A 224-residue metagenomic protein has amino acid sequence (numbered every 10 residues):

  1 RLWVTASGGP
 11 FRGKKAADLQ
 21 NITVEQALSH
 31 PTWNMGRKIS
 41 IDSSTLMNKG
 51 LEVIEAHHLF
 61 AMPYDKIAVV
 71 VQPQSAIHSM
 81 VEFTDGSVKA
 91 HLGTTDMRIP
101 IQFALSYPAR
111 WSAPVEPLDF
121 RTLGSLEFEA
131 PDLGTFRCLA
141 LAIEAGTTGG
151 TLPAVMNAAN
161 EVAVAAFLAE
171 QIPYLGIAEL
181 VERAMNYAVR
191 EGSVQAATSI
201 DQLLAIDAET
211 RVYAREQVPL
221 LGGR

Functional and structural regions predicted by a protein language model:
R1-R224: Catalytic, metal-anchored helix/loop core of enzyme active sites in primary metabolism
